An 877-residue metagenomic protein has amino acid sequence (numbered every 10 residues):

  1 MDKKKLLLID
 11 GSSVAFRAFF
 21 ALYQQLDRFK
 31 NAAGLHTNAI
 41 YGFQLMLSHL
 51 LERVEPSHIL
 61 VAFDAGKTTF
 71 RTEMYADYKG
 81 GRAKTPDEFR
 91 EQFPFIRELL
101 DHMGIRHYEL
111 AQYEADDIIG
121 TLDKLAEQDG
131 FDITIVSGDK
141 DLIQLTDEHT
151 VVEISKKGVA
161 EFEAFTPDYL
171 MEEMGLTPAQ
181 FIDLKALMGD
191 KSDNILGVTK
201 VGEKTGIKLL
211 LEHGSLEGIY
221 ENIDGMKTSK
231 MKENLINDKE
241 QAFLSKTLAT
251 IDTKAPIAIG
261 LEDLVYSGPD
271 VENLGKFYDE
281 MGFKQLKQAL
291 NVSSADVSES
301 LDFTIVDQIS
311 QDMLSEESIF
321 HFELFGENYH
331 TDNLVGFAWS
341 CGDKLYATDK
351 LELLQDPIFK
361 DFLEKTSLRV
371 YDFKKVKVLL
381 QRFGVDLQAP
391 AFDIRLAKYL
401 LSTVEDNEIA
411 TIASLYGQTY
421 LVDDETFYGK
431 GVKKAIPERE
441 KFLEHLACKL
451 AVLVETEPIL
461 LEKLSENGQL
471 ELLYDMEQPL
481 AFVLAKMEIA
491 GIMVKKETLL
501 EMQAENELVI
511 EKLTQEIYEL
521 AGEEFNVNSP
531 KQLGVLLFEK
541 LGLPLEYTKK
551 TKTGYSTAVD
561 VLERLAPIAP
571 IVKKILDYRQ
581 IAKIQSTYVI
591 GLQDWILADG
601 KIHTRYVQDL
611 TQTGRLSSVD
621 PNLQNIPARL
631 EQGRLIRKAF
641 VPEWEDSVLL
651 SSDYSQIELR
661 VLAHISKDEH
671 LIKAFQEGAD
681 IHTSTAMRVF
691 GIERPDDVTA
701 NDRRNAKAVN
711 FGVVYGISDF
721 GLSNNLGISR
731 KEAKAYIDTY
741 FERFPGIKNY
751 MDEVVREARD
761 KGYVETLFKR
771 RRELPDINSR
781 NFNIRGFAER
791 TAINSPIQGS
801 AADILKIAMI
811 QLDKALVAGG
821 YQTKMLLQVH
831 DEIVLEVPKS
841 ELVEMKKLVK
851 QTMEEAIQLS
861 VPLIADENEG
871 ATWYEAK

Functional and structural regions predicted by a protein language model:
D2-A62, K67-K79, P94, K239 (+2 more regions): Extended, highly charged clamp/arch subdomains and adjacent linkers that form or line substrate-binding channels
D2-K3, D27-K30, G80-K254: Extended two-metal-dependent nuclease catalytic cores across DNA- and RNA-processing enzymes
L7, R17-R53, S57-L60, A76-E88 (+2 more regions): Conserved RNase H-like, two-metal-ion catalytic cores of nucleic-acid enzymes
A160-E161, P167-K185, D332-S465, M476-Q478 (+1 more regions): Active-site-proximal helix-loop-helix substrate-binding element of RNase H-like nuclease domains
N234, D238-L351, Y371, V432-E631 (+8 more regions): Conserved "right-hand" nucleotidyltransferase catalytic core of DNA-directed polymerases
S340-D343, V404-T426, K430, H445-A447 (+2 more regions): Function-dense linear segments that define catalytic or interfacial modules in macromolecule-processing proteins
A435, I489, H603-T604, D609-T611 (+4 more regions): Conserved catalytic core of nucleic-acid polymerases
L508-Q515, E519-V572, E742-R790, N794 (+1 more regions): C-terminal polymerase-core module
